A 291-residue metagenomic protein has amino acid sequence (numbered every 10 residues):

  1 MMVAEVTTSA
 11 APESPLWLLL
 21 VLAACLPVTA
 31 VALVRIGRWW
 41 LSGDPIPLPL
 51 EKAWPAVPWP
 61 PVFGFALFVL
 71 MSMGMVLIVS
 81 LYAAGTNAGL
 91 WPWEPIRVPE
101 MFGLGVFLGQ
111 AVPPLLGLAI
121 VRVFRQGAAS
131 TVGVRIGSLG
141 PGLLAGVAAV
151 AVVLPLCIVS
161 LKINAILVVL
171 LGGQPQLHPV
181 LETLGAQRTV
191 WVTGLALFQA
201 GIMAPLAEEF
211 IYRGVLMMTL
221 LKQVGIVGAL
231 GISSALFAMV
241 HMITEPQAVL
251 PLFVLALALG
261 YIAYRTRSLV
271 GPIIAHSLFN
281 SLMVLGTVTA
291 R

Functional and structural regions predicted by a protein language model:
M1-T131, V284-R291: N-terminal, membrane-interfacial amphipathic/helix-forming hydrophobic leader that caps and precedes the first
V3-R35, V150-A165, V169-R291: Transmembrane helix-loop-helix hairpins at the membrane interface of multi-pass integral membrane proteins
L18-L19, A56-G64, V98, F102-V106 (+6 more regions): Residue-level signature of transmembrane alpha-helical entry/exit and packing/kink sites in multi-pass membrane
S80-L108, V121-M203: Juxtamembrane helix-loop-helix connectors linking adjacent transmembrane helices in multi-pass membrane enzymes
